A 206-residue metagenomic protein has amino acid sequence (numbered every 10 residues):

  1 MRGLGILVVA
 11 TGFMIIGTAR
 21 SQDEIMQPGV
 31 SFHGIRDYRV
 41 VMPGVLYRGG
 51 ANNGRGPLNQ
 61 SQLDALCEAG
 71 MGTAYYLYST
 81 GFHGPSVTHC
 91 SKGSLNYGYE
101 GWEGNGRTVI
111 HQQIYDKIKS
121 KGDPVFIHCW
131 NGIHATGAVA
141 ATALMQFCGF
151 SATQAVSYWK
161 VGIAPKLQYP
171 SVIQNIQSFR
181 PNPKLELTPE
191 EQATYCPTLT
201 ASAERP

Functional and structural regions predicted by a protein language model:
G5-I15: Bacterial N-terminal signal peptides
I15-V125, A138-P206: Cys-dependent protein tyrosine phosphatase-like superfamily
C129: Short cysteine clusters
G132: Substrate/cofactor-recognition hotspot
A135: Active-site environment of divalent metal-dependent phosphoester hydrolases
